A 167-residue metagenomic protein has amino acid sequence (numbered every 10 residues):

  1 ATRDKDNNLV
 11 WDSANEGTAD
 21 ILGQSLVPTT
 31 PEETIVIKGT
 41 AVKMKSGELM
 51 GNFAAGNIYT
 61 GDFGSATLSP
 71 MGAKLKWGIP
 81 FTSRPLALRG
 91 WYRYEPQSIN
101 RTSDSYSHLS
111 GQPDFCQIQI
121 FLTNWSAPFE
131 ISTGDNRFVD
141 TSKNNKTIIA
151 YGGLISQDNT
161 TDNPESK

Functional and structural regions predicted by a protein language model:
A1-R89, G111-N124, F129-K167: Aromatic (Trp/Tyr/Phe) and Gly/Pro-enriched flexible surface segments
Y92-H108: Short amphipathic, basic-aromatic surface patches that mediate peripheral association with negatively charged
